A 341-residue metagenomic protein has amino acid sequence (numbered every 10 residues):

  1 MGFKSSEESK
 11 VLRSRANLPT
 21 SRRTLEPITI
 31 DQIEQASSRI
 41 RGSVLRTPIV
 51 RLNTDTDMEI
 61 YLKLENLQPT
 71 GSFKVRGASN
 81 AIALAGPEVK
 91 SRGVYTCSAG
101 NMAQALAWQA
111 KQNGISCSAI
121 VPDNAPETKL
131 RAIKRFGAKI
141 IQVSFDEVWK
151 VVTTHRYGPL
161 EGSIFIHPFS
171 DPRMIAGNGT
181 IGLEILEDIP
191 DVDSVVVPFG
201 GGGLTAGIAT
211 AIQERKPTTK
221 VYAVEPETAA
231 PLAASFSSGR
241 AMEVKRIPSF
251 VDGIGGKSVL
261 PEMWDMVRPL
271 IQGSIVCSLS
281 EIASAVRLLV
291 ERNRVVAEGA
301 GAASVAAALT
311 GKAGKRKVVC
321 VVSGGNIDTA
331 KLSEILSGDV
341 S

Functional and structural regions predicted by a protein language model:
F3, R13-S341: PLP-dependent amino-acid enzyme catalytic core
